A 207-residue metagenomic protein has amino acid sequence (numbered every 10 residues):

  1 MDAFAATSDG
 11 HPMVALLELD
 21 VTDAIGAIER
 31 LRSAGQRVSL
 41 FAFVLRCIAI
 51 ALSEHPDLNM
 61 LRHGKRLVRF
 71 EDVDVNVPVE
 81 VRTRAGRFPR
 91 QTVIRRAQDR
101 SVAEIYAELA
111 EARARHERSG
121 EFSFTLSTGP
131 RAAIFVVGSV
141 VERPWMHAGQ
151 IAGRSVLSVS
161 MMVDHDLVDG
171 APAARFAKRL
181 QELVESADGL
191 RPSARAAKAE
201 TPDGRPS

Functional and structural regions predicted by a protein language model:
M1-S207: C-terminal catalytic/motor cores of large multi-domain enzyme assemblies
